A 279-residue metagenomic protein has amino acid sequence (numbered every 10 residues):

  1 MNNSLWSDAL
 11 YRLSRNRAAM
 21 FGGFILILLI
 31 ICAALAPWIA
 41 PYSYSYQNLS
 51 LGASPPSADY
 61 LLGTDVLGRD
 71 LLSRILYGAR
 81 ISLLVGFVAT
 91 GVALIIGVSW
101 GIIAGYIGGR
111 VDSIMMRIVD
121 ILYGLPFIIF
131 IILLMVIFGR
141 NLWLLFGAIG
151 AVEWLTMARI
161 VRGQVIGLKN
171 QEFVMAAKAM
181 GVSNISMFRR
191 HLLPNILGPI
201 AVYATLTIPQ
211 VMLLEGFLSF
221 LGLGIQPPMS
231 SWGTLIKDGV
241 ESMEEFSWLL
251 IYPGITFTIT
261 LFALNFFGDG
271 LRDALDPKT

Functional and structural regions predicted by a protein language model:
M1-V98, I102-I103, G109-R110, G124 (+6 more regions): Gly/Trp-centered helix-boundary motif
L29, I102, I131-V136, L145 (+5 more regions): Transmembrane alpha-helix boundary and packing residues in multipass membrane permease domains and related
A36-Y44, G105-G109, L134-R140, V152 (+4 more regions): Short helix-capping/hinge motifs at transmembrane helix termini and TM-loop junctions
L61, D65, L71, I95 (+3 more regions): Generic hydrophobic transmembrane alpha-helix motif, especially the helices
L71-L76, L83, I118, V161 (+7 more regions): Short hydrophobic alpha-helical segments within the ABC transporter permease transmembrane module
R80, L122, P126, M135 (+10 more regions): Residue-level hotspots within pore-lining transmembrane alpha-helices of multi-pass secondary transporters
I81-V85, W100, D112-M116, W143-G147 (+5 more regions): Short alpha-helical transmembrane interface motifs in multi-pass membrane proteins
M135-I137, I149, Q164-V165, L206 (+1 more regions): Glycine-rich helix-loop "coupling/hinge" segments at transmembrane-helix boundaries in multipass transporters
